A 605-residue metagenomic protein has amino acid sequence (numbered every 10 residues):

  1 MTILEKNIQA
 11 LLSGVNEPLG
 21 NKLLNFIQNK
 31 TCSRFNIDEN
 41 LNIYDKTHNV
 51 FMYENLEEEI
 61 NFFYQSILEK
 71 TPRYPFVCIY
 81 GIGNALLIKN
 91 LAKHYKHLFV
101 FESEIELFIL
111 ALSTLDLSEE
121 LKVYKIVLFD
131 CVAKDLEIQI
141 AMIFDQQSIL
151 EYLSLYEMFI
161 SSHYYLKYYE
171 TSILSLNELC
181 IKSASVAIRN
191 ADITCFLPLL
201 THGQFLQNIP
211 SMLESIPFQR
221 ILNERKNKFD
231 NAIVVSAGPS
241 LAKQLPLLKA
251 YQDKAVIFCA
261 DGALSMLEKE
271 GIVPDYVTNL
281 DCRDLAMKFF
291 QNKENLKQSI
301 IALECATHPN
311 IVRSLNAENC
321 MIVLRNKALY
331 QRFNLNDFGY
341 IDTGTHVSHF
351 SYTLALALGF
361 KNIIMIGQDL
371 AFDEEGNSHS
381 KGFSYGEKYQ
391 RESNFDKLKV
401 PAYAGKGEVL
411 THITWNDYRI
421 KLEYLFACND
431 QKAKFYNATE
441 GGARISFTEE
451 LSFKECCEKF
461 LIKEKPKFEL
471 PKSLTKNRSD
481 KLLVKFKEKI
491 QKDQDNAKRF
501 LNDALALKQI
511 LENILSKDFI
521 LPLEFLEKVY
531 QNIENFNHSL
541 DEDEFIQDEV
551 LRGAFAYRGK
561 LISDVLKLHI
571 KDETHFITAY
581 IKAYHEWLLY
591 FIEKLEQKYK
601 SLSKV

Functional and structural regions predicted by a protein language model:
M1-A232, P239-A255, S265-K269, L285-Q298 (+1 more regions): N-terminal donor/sugar-recognition subdomains of glycan-related enzymes, prototypically the membrane-proximal stem
P72-V77, D230-V234, P274-Y276, L329-Y340 (+1 more regions): Short, basic, glycine/proline-bearing loop/turn elements
I82, S103-E104, A237-G238, A260-G262 (+5 more regions): Fold-independent oxyanion-binding glycine-rich loops and adjacent beta-strand/coil segments at enzyme active sites
E102, A263-L264, G271-D281, A355-S380: Glycine-rich phosphate/pyrophosphate-binding loops and their adjacent beta-strand/loop elements at enzyme active sites
L115-L117, V273-D275, D281, E318-N319 (+4 more regions): Short secondary-structure boundary/capping segments
I233, L241-V256, A260-N319, V323-R325 (+2 more regions): Glycine-rich phosphate/ribose-binding loops and adjacent secondary-structure elements that form binding surfaces
P309-L370: Active-site/ligand-binding-proximal alpha/beta "capping" segment
N377-L425: Phosphate-binding loop/pocket of nucleotide- and phosphate-handling active sites
